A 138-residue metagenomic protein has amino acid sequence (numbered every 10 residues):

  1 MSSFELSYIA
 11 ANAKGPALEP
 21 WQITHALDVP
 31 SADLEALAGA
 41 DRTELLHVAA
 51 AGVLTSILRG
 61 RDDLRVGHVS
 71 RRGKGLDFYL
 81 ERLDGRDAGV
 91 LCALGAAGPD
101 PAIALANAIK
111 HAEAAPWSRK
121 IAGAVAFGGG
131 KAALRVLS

Functional and structural regions predicted by a protein language model:
M1-Q22: A structured, charge-rich N-terminal accessory region that forms the first stable segment of a protein and links
M1-S7, D28-V69: Acidic-basic catalytic patches of nuclease active cores, encompassing PD-(D/E)XK and other metal-cofactor nuclease
A10-K14, A50, S118: Catalytic cores of nucleic-acid editing and processing enzymes, centered on the cytidine/adenosine deaminase
G52-R61, G85, G95-I103: A short, conserved, highly charged catalytic patch centered on acidic carboxylates
L64-R65, G73, C92-S138: Catalytic cores of nucleic-acid endonucleases
R72-E81: Beta-rich nucleic-acid/ligand-interaction surfaces
L80-C92: Active-site beta-strand-loop-beta-strand hairpin of nuclease catalytic cores that positions key catalytic residues
